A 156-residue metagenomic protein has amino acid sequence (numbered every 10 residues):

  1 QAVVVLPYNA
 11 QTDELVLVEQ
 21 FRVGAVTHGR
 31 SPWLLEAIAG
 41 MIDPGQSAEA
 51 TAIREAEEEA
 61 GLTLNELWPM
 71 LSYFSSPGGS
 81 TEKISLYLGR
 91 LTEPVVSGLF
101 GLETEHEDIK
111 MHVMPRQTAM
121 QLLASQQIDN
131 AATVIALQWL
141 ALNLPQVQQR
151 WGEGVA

Functional and structural regions predicted by a protein language model:
Q1-A2: Short, basic and Ser/Thr-rich N-terminal targeting/leader segments
L6, Q11-R54, E103-E105, A156: Conserved Nudix-box catalytic region and its N-terminal flanking loop in Nudix hydrolases and closely related
P7, L88-R90, V113-P115: Short, well-ordered beta-strand micro-motif
S31-W33, P44, P69, P77-S80 (+2 more regions): Nudix hydrolase/Nudix homology domain
G61-L62, I128: Helix N-cap/coil-helix junction residues
T63-M70: A short coil-to-beta-strand element that immediately follows conserved catalytic motifs
S76-S97: Active-site-adjacent beta-strand/loop module that shapes the phosphate/pyrophosphate-binding cleft
